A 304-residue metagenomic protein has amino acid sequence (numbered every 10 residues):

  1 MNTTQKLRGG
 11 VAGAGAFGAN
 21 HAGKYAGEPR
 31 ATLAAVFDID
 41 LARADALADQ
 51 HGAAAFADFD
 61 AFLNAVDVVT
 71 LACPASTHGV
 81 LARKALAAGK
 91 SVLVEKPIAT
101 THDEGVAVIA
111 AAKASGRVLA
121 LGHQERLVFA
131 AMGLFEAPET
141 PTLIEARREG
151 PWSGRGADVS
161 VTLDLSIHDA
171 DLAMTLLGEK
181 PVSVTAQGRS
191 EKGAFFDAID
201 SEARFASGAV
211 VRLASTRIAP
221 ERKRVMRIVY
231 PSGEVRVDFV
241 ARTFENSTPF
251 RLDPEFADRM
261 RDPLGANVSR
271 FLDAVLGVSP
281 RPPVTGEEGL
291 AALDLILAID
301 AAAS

Functional and structural regions predicted by a protein language model:
M1-N2, V68-L71, A206, R270-S304: C-terminal helix-rich "cap/oligomerization" subdomain common to oxidoreductases
M1-Q50: N-terminal Rossmann-like dinucleotide-binding module
H21, D40, H51-A111: Beta-loop-alpha module in the N-terminal Rossmann-like domain of NAD(P)-dependent dehydrogenases, especially those
I39, V237, F256-S269, V284: Active-site loop of classical SDR/Rossmann-like NAD(P)-dependent oxidoreductases, centered on the catalytic Tyr-X3-Lys
A57, V94, L119-L121, V237: Hydrophobic residues in well-ordered beta-strands that form the structural core
A99-G156: A contiguous active-site-proximal alpha/beta segment in oxidoreductase catalytic domains
G122-F129, W152-P181, N267, E288-G289: Mid-domain beta-loop-alpha active-site segment that forms a flexible, acidic cofactor/metal-binding surface
I167-R242, N267-S279, I299: Contiguous beta-strand/loop segments that form the cofactor/metal-binding neighborhood of enzyme cores
